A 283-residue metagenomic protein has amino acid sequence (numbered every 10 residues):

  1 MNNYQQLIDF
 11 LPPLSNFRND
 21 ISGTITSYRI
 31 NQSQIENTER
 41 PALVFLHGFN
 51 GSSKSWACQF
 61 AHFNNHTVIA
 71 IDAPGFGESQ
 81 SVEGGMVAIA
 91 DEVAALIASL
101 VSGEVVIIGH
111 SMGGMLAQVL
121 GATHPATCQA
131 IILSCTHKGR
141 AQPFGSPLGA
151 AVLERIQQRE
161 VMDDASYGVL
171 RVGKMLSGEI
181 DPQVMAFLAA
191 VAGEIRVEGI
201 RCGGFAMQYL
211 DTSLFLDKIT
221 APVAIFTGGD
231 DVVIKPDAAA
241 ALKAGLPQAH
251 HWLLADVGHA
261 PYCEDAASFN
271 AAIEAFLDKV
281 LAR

Functional and structural regions predicted by a protein language model:
T24, R29, C58, I69-I108 (+1 more regions): Active-site loop/oxyanion-hole signature of alpha/beta-hydrolase fold enzymes
T24-E78: Conserved HGGG/HGGXW glycine-rich cap/lid loop of the alpha/beta-hydrolase fold
G109, G113, A117: Gly/Ala-rich beta-loop-alpha elbow adjacent to hydrolase catalytic centers
Q118, A122, C128-E160: Flexible "cap/lid" loop of the alpha/beta hydrolase fold
Q142-L148, V161-D217: Conserved alpha/beta-hydrolase catalytic His-Asp/Glu region
I219, I225-T227, D231: Short beta-strand/loop motif that positions the catalytic acidic residue of the alpha/beta-hydrolase fold
V232-A238: Conserved alpha/beta-hydrolase "acid-adjacent" motif
V257-N270: Catalytic histidine-centered segment of alpha/beta-hydrolase-like enzymes
